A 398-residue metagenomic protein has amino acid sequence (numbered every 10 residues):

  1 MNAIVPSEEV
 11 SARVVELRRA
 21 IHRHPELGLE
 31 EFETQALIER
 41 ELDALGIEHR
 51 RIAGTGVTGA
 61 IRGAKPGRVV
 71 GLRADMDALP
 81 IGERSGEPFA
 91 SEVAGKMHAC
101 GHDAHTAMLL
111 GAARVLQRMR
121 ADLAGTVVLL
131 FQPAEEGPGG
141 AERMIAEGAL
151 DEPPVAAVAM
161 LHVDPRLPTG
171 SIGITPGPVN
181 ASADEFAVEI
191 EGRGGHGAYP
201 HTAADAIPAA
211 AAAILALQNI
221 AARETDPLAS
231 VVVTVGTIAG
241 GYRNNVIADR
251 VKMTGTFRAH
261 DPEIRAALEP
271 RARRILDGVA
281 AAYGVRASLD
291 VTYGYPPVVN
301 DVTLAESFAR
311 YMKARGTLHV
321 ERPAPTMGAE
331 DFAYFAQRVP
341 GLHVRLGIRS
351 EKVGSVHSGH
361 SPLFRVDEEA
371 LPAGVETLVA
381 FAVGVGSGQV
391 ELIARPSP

Functional and structural regions predicted by a protein language model:
N2-H98, D103, A107-L123: Acidic/His- and Gly-rich active-site-bordering loop/insert found across diverse amide/peptide-bond hydrolases
S11-V15, Q35-E39, L109, I207 (+5 more regions): Hydrophobic face of alpha-helices
I21, L42, G59, L72 (+9 more regions): Divalent metal-coordination and catalytic microenvironments
E26, D75-D77, A134, D164 (+2 more regions): Active-site beta-loop-alpha junctions enriched in small/polar residues
T58, L79-I81, S85-M97, D103-A104 (+2 more regions): Histidine/acidic-residue-rich, glycine-tolerant segments that coordinate divalent metal ions
R68-G71, T126-V128, V155-A159, L318 (+1 more regions): Structural motif
A211-P398: Metal-dependent amide/peptide-bond hydrolase catalytic core, centered on the "pita-bread" metallohydrolase fold
